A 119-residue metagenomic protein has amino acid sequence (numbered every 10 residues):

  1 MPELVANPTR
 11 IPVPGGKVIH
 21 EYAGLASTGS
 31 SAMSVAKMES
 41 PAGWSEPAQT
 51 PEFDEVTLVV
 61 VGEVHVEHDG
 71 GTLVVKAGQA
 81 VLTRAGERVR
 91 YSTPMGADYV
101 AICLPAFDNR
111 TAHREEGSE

Functional and structural regions predicted by a protein language model:
M1-A32, P47, R114-E119: A short, N-terminal "cap"/entry segment at the start of jelly-roll beta-barrel domains of the cupin/DSBH fold
E21, S34-P51: Conserved short histidine dyad/triad with adjacent acidic residue
L25, S45-P51, H68, S92-T93 (+1 more regions): Short histidine-centered beta-strand/loop micro-motifs that create catalytic or ligand/metal-coordination sites
G29, A85-N109: Ligand-binding loop in jelly-roll beta-barrel domains
F53-V64, D69: Glycine- and acidic-residue-biased ligand/ion/polar-headgroup-sensing regions
V60-V61, K76-A77, M95: A cytosolic small-molecule/anion-sensing beta-strand core signal
G70-G86: Short acidic-glycine-tyrosine-enriched beta hairpin
